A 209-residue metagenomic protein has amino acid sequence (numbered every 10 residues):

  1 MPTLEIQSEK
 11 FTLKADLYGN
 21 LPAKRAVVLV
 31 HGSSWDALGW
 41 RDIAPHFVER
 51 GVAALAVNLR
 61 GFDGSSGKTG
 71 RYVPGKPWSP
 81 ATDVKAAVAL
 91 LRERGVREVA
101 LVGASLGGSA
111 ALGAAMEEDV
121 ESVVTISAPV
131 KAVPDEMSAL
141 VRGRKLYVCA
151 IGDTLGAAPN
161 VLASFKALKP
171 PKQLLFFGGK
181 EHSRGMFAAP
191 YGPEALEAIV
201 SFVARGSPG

Functional and structural regions predicted by a protein language model:
M1-G19: N-terminal cap/lid segment of alpha/beta-hydrolase-fold proteins
K24-G32: Short beta-strand element of the alpha/beta-hydrolase
S33-P45, A158-P159: The serine-hydrolase catalytic nucleophile loop
V48-T69: Conserved alpha/beta-hydrolase
Y72-R94: Alpha/beta-hydrolase active-site loop
A86-R142: Primarily recognizes the serine-hydrolase "nucleophile elbow" in alpha/beta-hydrolase and SGNH/GDSL folds
V141, Y147-C149: Short beta-strand/loop motif that positions the catalytic acidic residue of the alpha/beta-hydrolase fold
K180-Y191: Catalytic histidine-centered segment of alpha/beta-hydrolase-like enzymes
